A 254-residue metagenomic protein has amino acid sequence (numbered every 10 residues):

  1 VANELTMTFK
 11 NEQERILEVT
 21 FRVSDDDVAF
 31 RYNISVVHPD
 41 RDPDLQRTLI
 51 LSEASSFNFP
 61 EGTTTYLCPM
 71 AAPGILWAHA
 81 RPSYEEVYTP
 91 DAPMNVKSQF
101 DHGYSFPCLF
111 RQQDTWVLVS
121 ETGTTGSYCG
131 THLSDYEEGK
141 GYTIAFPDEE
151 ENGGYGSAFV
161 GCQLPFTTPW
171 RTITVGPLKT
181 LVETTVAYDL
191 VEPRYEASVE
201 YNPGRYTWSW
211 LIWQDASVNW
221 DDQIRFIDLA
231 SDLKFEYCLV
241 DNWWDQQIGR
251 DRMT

Functional and structural regions predicted by a protein language model:
V1-D189: N-terminal accessory beta-strand-rich subdomains and adjacent acidic, glycine-rich linkers that precede catalytic cores
R81, E196, R250-M253: Short amphipathic alpha-helical patches
G154, D189-L190, I224, D245: Intrinsically disordered, low-complexity acidic regions
L164, V182-N219: Mobile, glycine- and charge-enriched loop segments and immediately flanking short secondary-structure elements within
P203-T254: Substrate-binding cleft of carbohydrate-active enzyme catalytic domains
